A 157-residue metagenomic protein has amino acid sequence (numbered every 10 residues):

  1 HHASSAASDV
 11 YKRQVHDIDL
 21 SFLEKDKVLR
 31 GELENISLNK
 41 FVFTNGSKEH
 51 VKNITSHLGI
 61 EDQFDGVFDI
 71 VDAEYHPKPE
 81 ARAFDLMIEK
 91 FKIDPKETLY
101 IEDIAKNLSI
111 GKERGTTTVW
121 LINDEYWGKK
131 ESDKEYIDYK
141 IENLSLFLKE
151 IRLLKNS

Functional and structural regions predicted by a protein language model:
H1-A7, Y11: Single conserved hydrophobic/aromatic residue that forms the stacking wall/gate of nucleotide- or nucleobase-binding
D9-H16, G66-D69: Short linear loop/turn motifs
R13-V42, K48-K52, A81: Short, acidic loop-to-helix structural element flanking the phosphoryl-transfer center in phosphate-processing enzymes
E34, K48, K52-S157: Asp-based, Mg2+/Mn2+-dependent phosphohydrolase catalytic module
